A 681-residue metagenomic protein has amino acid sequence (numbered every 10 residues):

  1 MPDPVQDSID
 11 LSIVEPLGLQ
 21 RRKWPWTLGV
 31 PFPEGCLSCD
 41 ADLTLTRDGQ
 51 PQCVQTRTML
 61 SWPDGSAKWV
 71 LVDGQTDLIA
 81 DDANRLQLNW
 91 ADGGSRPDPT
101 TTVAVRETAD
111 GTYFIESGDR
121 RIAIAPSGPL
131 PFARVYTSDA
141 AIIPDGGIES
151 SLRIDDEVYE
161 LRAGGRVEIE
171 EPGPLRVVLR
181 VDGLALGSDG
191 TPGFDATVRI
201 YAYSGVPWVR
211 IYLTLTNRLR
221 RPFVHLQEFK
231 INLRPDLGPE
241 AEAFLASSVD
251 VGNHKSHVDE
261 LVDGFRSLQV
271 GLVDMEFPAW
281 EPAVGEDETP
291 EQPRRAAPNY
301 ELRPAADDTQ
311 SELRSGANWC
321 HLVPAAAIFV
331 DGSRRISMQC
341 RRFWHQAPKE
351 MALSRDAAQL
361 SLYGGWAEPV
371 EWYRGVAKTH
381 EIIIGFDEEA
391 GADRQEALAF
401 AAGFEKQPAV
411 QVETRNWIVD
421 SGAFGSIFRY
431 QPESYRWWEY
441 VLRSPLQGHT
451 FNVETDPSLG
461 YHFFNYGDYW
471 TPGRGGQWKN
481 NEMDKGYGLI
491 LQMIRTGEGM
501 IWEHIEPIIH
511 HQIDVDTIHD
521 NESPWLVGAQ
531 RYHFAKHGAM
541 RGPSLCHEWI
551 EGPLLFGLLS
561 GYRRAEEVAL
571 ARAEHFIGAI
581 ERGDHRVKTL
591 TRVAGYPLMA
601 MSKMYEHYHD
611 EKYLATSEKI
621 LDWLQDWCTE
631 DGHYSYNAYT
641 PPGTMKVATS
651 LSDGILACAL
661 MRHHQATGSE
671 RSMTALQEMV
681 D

Functional and structural regions predicted by a protein language model:
V14-C39, H225-D236: Surface-exposed beta-strand/loop patches in extracellular or lumenal glycoproteins
D40, L45-V70, L353-S361: Solvent-exposed beta-strand/loop surfaces of large extracellular or lumenal domains
L60-N84, L360-A377: A surface-exposed beta-strand-loop module
T112-V412, D456-P457, Y461, Q477-N480 (+4 more regions): Beta-strand/loop-rich accessory regions of lumenal/periplasmic or secreted enzymes, predominantly carbohydrate-active
A390-A392, M493-E506, F556-L570, M604-E618 (+1 more regions): Structural helix-adjacent loops and short alpha-helical linkers that scaffold large soluble proteins
A399-G473, T517-W525: Low-complexity, Ser/Thr/Pro/Gly-enriched N-terminal "stalk/linker" regions
E405-A409, Y440-P457, H504-D520, R563-D584 (+2 more regions): Long, well-ordered core segments of solenoidal/helical folds
G476-I494, G542-L558, K588-E606, T644-H664: Well-ordered alpha-helical segments within folded domains of soluble proteins
